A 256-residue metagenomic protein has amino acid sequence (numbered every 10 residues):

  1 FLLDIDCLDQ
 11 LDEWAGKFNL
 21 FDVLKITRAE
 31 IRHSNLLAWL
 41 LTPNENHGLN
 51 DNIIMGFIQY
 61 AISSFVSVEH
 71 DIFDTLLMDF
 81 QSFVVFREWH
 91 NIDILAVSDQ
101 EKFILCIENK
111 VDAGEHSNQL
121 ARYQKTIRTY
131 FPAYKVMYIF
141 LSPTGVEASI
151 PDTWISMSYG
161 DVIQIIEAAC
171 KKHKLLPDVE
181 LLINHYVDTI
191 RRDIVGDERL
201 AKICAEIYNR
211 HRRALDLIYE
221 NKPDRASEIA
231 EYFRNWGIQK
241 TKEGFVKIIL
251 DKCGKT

Functional and structural regions predicted by a protein language model:
F1-T256: Charged, terminal alpha-helix-loop-beta segments that serve as non-catalytic nucleic-acid engagement and/or assembly
